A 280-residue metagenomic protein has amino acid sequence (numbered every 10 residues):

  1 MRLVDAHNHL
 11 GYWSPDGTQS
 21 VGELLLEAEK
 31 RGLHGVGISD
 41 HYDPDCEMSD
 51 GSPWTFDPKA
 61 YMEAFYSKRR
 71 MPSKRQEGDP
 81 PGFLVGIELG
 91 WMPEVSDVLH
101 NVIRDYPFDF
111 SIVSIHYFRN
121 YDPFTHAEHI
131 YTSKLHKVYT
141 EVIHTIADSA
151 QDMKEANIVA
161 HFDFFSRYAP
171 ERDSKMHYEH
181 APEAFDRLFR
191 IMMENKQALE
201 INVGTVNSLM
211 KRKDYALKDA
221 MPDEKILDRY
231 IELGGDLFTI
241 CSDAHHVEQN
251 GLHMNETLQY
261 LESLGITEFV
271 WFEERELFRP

Functional and structural regions predicted by a protein language model:
M1-L10, V21, S166, R172-P280: Charged catalytic cores and adjacent phosphate/nucleic-acid-binding surfaces used for phosphate/nucleic-acid chemistry
R2-H144, H246-Q249: A metal-dependent hydrolase metal-coordination microenvironment
T18, P44-D45, S52, Y106 (+1 more regions): Divalent metal-binding pocket/active-site signature
V36-I38, S111, V159, L199 (+2 more regions): Hydrophobic residues within beta-strands of alpha/beta enzymes
D57-S67, M71-R75, G82, I103-D105 (+4 more regions): Histidine/acidic residue-rich metal-binding segments in metalloenzymes
